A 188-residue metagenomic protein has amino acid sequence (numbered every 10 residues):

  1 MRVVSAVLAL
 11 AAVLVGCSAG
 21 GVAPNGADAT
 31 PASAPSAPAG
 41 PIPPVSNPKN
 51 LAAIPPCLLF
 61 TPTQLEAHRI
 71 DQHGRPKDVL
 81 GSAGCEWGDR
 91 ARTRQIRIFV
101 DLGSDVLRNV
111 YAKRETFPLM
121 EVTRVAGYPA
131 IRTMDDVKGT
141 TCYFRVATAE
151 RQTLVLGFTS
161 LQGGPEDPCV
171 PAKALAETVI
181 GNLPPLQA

Functional and structural regions predicted by a protein language model:
M1-V7: Bacterial N-terminal signal peptides that target proteins for export
V7-A12, C17-P43: Short, low-complexity, disordered segments immediately C-terminal to signal peptides in bacterial exported proteins
S18, P56-L58, G84-E86, T141-Y143 (+1 more regions): Sequence contexts marking disulfide-bonded cysteines in secreted/extracellular proteins
N47-A52, Q162-E166: Second-shell loop/turn segments in exported
A53-D71: Amphipathic alpha-helical segments
T63-H68, R92-I96, E150-R151, A176-V179: Extracellular/mature segments of secreted proteins
D71-A126: Short, solvent-exposed recognition patches
E121-A188: A short, solvent-exposed beta-edge/loop patch
